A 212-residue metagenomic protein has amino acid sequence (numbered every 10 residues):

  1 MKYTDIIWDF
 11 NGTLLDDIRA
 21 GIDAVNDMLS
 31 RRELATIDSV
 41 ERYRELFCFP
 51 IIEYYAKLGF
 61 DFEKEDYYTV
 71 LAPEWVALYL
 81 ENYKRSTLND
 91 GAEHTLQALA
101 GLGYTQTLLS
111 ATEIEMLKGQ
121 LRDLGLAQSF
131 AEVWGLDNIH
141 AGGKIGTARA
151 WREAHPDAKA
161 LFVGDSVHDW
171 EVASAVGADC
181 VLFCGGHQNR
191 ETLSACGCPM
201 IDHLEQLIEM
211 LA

Functional and structural regions predicted by a protein language model:
Y3-D90: N-terminal helical cap/lid subdomain that shapes the substrate entry/recognition surface in HAD-like hydrolases
D5, K144-W170: Conserved Lys-Pro-Asp/Glu-containing loop-to-beta segment of HAD-superfamily phosphomonoesterases, centered on
T13, S110-T112: Conserved phosphate-coupling serine/threonine residues in phosphotransfer and NTP-handling enzymes
A35, D61, A127-A131, I201: Conserved H-loop
Y43, A127-G142: A short, structured active-site edge motif that brings together acidic residues
L46, T87-G91, T112-E113, I139 (+3 more regions): Short beta->alpha linker loops
L80-L108, K118, I145: Short, acidic loop-to-helix structural element flanking the phosphoryl-transfer center in phosphate-processing enzymes
F162-M200: Acidic, Mg2+-coordinating phosphoryl-transfer loop and its flanking beta/alpha structural elements, shared across
